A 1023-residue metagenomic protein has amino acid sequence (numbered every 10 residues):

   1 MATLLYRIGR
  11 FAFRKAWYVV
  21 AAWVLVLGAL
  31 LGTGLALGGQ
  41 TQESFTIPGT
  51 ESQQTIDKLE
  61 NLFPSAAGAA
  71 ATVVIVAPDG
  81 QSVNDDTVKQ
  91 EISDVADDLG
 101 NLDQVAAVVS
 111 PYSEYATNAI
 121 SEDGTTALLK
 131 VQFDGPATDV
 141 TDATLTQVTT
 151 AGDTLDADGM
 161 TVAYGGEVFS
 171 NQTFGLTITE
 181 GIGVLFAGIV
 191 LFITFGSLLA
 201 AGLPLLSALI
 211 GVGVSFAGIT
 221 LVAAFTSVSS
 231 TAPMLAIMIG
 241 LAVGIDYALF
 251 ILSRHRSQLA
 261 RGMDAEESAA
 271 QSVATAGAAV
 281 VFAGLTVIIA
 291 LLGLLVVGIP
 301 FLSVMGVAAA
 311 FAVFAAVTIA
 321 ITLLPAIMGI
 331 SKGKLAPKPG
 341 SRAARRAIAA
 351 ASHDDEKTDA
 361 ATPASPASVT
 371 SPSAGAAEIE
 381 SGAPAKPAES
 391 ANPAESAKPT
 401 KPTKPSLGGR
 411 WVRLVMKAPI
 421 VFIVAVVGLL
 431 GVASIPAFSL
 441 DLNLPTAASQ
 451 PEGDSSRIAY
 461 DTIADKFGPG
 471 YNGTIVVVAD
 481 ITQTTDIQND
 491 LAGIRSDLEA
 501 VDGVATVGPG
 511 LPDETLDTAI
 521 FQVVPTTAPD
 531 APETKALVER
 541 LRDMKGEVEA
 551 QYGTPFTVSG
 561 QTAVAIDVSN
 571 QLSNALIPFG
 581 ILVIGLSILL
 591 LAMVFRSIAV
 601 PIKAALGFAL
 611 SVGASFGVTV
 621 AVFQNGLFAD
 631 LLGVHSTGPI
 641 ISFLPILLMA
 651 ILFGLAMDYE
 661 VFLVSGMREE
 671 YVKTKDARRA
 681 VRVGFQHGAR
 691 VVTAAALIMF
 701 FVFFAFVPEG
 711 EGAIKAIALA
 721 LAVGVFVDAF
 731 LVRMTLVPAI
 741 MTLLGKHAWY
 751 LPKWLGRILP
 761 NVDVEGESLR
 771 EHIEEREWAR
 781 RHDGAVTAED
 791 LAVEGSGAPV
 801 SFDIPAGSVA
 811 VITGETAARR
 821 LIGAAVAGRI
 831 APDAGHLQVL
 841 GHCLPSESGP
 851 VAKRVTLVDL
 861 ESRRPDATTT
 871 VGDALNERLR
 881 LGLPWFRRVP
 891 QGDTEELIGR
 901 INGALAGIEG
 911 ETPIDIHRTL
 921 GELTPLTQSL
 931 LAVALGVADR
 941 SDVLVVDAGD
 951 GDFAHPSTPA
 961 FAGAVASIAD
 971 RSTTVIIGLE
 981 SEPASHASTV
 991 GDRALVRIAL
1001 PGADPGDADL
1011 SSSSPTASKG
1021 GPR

Functional and structural regions predicted by a protein language model:
M1-G39, V105, P136-L440, G553 (+1 more regions): Membrane-embedded transmembrane helical bundles of large multi-pass transporters/channels
G49-A70, D79-G166, S439-A629: Structured non-transmembrane domains adjacent to transmembrane bundles in polytopic membrane proteins
T286, R940, G951-S988: Conserved catalytic loops of ABC-family nucleotide-binding domains
G784, A788-G807, A825, G835: Conserved beta-strand
S796, A806-A831: Glycine-rich P-loop/Walker A and Walker A-like loops and their local beta1-loop-alpha1 context in P-loop NTPases
P832-C843, V851: Conserved ABC transporter NBD signature motif
E861, A867-A904, I916: Q-loop/switch helix immediately C-terminal to the Walker
S929, V933: Hydrophobic anchor residue at the start of the ABC signature
